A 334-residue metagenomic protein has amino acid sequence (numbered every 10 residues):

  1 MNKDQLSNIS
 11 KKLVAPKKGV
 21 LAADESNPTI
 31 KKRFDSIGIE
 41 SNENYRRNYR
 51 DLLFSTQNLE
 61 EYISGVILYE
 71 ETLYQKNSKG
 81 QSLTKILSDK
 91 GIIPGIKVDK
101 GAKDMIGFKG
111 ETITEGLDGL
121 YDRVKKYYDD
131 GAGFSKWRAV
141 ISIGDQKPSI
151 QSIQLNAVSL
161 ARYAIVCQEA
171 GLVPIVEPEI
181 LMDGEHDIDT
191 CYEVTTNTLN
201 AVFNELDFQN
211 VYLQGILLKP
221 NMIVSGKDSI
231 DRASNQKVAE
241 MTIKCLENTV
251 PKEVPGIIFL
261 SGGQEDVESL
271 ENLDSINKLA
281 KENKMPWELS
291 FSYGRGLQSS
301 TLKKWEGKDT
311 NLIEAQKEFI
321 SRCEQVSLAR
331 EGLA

Functional and structural regions predicted by a protein language model:
M1-A132, I143, D231, N235-M241 (+3 more regions): Alpha/beta catalytic barrel-like cores
N42, W137, V176, L218 (+1 more regions): Conserved, mostly hydrophobic/aromatic
E70, A139, P220: Residues that line or immediately flank small-molecule/substrate-binding pockets and catalytic motifs
I93, V173, G215-L217, G256: Proline-centered loop/turn at the N-terminus of a beta-strand
K100, I141, I180, M222-V224: Short, histidine-centered active-site or binding-site loop motifs used for metal coordination, general acid-base
L120-L206: Helix-rich catalytic cores of soluble enzyme domains
M182, H186-E253: Catalytic core of soluble alpha/beta enzymes
K219-S225, I258-E265: A short beta-alpha structural unit
